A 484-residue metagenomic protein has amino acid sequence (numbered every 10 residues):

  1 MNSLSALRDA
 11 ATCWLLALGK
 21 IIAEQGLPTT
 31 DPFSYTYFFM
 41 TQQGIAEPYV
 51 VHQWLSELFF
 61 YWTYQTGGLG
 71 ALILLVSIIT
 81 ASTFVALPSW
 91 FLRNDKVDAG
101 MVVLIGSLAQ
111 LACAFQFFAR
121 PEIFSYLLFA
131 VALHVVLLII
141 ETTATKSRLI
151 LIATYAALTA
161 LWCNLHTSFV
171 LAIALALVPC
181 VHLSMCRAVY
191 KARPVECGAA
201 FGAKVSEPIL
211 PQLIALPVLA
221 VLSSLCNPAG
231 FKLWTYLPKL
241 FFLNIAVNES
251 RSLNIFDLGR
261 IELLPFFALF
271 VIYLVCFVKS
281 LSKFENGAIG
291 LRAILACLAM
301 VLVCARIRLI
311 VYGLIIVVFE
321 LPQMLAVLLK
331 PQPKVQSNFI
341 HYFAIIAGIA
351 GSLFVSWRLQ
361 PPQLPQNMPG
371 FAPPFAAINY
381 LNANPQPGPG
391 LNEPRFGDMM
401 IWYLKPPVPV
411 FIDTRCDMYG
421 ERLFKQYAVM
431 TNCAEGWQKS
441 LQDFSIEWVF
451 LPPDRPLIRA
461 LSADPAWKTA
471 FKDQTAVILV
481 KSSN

Functional and structural regions predicted by a protein language model:
A11, A23-P28, T167-P194, F201-F284: Transmembrane catalytic cores of multi-pass membrane glycosyltransferases and polysaccharide-assembly enzymes
L15, A86, A109-A112, F124-T143 (+2 more regions): Specific aromatic-rich, kink-prone transmembrane helix
L74-N94: Transmembrane-helix motifs of polytopic, lipid-linked glycan transferases
L111-C113, L151-T167, L219-S224, A296-C304: Membrane-interface alpha helices of multi-pass inner-membrane proteins
Q116-F124: Short acidic/glycine- and proline-prone juxtamembrane loop motifs at membrane-interface regions of multi-pass membrane
L138-A160, P211-A215, G287-A296: Short hydrophobic alpha-helices at membrane interfaces in multi-pass membrane enzymes
K334-A383, R395-G397, L404-P406, C416 (+1 more regions): Membrane-proximal, lumen/periplasm-facing interface regions of secretory-pathway glyco- and lipid-modifying enzymes
N382-E421, E447-P453, L479: Short periplasmic/luminal acceptor-recognition loop of GT-C membrane glycosyltransferases, typified by
